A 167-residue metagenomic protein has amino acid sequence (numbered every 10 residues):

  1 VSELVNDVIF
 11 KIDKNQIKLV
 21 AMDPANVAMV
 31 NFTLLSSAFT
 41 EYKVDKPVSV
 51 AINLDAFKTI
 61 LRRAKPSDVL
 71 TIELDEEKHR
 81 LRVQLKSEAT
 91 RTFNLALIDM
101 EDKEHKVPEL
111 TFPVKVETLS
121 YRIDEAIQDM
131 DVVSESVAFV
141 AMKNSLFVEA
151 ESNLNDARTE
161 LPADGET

Functional and structural regions predicted by a protein language model:
V1-S2, V8-V132, V140-T167: DNA polymerase sliding clamps and clamp-related checkpoint/processivity subunits
V137: Polyanion-binding surfaces on beta-sheet-dominated domains and ring/shell assemblies
